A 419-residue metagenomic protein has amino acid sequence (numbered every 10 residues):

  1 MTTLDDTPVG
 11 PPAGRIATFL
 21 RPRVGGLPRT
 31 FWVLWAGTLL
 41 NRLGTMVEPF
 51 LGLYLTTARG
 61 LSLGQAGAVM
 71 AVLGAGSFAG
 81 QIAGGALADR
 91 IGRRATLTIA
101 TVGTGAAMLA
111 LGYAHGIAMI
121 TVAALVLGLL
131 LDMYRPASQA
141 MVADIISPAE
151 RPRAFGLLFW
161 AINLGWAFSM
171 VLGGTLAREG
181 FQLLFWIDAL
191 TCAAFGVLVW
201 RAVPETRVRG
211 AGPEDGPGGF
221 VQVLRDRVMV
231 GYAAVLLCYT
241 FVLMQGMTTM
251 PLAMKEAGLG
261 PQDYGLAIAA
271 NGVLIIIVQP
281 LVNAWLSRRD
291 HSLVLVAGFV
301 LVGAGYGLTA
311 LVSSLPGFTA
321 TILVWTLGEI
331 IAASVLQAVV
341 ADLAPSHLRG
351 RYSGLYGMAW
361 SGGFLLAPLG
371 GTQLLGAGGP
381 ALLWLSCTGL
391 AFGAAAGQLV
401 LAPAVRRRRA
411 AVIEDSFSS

Functional and structural regions predicted by a protein language model:
D5-P28, P204-V235, D415-S419: Juxtamembrane intracellular "pre-TM" segments in multi-pass secondary transporters
R29-G74, V230-V235, Y239-A267: Helix-loop boundary and gating motifs at the non-cytosolic
M46, G74-I82, W166-A167, G272-P280 (+1 more regions): Residue-level signature of mid-helix packing/kink "hotspots" within the transmembrane helices of 12-pass Major
A79-H115: Conserved MFS/SLC helix-loop-helix module at the cytosolic interface between two early adjacent transmembrane helices
G80-G92, V278-H291: Helix-to-loop junctions at the C-terminal end of transmembrane segments in multipass secondary transporters
A95-L109, L293-L308: Structural signature of the two symmetry-related core transmembrane helices
A123-I162: Cytoplasmic helix-loop-helix junction between adjacent transmembrane helices in 12-TM secondary transporters
A177-L190, Q373-A391: A membrane-interface helix-boundary motif in multi-pass transporters
